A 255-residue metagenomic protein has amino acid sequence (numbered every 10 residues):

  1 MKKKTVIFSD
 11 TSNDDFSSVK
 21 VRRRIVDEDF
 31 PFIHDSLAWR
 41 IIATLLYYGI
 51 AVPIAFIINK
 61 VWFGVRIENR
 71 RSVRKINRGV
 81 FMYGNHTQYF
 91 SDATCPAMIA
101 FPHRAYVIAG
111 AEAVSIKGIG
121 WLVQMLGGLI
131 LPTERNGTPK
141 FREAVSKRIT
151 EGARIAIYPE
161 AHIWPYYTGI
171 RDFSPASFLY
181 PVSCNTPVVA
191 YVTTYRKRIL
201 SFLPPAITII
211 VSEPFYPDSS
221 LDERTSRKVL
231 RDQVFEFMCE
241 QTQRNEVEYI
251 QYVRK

Functional and structural regions predicted by a protein language model:
M1-F81, S91-C95, G120, M125 (+3 more regions): Membrane-anchoring hydrophobic helices of lipid-metabolizing enzymes
K2-V26, F141-K255: Non-catalytic C-terminal accessory region of glycerolipid acyltransferases and related lyso-lipid remodeling enzymes
L46, I50, N136-G137, S226 (+1 more regions): Soluble or luminal CAZymes and related metallo-dependent hydrolases
I57-F63, G84-N85, L131-N136, Y166-T168: Short, flexible loop segments at the rims of nucleotide/cofactor-binding pockets, characterized by
V61-E68, N136-P139, T193-T194: Short gly/ser/thr-rich secondary-structure transition/capping motifs
R66, S115, T138-R142, F173-S174: Amphipathic coiled-coil/heptad-repeat helices and related helical stalk/stem segments that mediate oligomerization
I67, V107, G128-I130, V188 (+1 more regions): Conserved beta-strand scaffold positions in the cores of enzyme catalytic domains, especially in NTP/NDP-utilizing
K75-R135: Catalytic core of membrane glycerolipid acyltransferases/transacylases, capturing the structured, soluble-facing
